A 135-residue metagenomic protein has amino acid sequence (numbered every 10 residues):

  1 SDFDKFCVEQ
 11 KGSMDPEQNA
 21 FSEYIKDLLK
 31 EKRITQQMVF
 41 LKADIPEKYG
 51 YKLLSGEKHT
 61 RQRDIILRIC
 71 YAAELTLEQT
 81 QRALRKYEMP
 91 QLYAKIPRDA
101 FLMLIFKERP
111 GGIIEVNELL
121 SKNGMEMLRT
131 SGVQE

Functional and structural regions predicted by a protein language model:
D2-Q36, I114, E118-E135: A short, Lys/Arg-rich alpha-helix, primarily the initiator
L29, F40, C70: The alpha-helix within a helix-turn-helix
M38, Y49, Q79: Residues in the helix-turn-helix
D44-R61, K86-E88: Recognition helix of helix-turn-helix/homeodomain-like DNA-binding domains that insert into the DNA major groove
E57-A72: Short, basic-rich loop-to-helix N-cap that marks the start of a DNA-contacting helix
Y71-A73, R98-E126: Long, compositionally biased
Q81-R109, T130-G132: Short, charged recognition helix plus adjacent turn of helix-turn-helix-like nucleic-acid-binding domains
